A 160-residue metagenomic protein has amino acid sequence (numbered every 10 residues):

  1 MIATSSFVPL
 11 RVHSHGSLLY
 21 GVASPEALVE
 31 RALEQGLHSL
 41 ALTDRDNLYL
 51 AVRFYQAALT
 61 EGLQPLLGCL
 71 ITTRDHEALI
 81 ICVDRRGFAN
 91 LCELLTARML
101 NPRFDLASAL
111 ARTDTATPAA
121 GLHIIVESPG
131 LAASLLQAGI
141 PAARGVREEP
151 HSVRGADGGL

Functional and structural regions predicted by a protein language model:
M1-L160: Phosphodiester-processing cores and adjacent nucleic acid-binding clamps
